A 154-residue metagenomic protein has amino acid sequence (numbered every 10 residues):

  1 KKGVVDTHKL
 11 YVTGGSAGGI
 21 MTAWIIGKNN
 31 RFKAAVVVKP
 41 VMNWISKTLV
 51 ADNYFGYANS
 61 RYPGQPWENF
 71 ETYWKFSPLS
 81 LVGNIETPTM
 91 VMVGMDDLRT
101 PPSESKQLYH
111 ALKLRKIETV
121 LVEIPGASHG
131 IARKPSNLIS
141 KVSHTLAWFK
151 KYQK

Functional and structural regions predicted by a protein language model:
K1-K154: Active-site-proximal cap/loop segments of hydrolase catalytic domains
